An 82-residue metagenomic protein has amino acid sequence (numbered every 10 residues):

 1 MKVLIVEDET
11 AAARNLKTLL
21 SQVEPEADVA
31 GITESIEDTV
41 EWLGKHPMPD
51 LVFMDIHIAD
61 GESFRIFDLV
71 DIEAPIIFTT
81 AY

Functional and structural regions predicted by a protein language model:
E7: Conserved acidic carboxylate
T10-E34: Two-component/phosphorelay signaling modules centered on CheY-like receiver
K17, I32-L51: Acidic, metal-coordinating helix/loop segments flanking the phosphotransfer/catalytic sites of two-component signaling
M48-D50, D71-P75: His-Asp phosphorelay/catalytic-motif detector in bacterial-type signaling
D55: Active-site residues of response regulator receiver
A59: The feature encodes the CheY-like receiver
S63-E73: Short amphipathic alpha-helix used as the core "switch/output" element in two-component signaling
A74-Y82: A short, hydrophobic beta-strand element within the central beta-sheet of small alpha/beta folds
